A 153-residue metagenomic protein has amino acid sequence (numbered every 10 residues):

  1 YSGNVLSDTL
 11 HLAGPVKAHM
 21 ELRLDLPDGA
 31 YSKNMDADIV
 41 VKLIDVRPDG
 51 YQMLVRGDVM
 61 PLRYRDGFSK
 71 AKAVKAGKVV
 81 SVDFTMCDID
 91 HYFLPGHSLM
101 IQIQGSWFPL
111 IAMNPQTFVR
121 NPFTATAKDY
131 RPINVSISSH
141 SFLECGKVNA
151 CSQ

Functional and structural regions predicted by a protein language model:
Y1-Q153: Glycine/threonine-rich phosphate-binding loop and adjacent beta-strand/alpha-helix elements that clamp
